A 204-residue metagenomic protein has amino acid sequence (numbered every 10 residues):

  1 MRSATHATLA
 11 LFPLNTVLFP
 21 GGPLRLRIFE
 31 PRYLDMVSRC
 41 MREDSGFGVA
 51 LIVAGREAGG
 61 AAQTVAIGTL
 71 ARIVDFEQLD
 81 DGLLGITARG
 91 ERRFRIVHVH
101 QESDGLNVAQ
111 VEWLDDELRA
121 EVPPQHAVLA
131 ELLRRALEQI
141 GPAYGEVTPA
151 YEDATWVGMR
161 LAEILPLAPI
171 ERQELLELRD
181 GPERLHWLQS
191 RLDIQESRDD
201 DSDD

Functional and structural regions predicted by a protein language model:
M1-D204: N-terminal low-complexity, acidic/polar interaction/targeting segments
